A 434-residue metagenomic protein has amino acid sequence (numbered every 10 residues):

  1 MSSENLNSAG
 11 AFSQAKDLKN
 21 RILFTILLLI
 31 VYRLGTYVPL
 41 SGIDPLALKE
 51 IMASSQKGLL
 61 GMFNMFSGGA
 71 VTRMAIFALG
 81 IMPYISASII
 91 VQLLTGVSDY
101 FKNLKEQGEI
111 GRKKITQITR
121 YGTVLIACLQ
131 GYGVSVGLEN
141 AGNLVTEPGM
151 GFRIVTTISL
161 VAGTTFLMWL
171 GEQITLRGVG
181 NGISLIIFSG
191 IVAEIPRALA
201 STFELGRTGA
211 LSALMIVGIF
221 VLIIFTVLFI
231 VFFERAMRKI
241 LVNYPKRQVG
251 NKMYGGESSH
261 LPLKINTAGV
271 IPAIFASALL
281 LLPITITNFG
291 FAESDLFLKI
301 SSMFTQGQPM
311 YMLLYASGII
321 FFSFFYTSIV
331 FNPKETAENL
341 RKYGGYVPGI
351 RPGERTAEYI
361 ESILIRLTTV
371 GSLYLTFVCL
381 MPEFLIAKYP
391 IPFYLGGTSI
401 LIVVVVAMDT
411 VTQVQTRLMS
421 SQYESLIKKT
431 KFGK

Functional and structural regions predicted by a protein language model:
M1-K105, I110-K434: N-terminal cationic and glycine-rich segments that engage phosphates or anionic surfaces
